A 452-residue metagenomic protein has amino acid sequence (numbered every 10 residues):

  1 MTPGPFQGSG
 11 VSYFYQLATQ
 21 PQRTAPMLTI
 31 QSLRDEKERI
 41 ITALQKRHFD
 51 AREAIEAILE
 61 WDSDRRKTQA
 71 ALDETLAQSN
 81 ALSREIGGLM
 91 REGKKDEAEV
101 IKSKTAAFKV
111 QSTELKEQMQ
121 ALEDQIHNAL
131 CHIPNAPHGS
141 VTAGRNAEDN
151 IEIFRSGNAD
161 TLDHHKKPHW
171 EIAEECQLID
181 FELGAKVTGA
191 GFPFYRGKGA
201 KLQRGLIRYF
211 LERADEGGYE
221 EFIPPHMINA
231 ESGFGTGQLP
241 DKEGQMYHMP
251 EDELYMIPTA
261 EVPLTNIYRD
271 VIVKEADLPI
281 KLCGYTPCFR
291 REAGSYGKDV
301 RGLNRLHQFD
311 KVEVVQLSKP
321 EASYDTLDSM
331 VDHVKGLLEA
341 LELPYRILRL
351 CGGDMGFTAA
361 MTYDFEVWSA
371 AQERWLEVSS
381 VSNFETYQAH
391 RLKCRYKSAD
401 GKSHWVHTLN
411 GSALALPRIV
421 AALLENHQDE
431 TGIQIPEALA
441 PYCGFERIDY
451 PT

Functional and structural regions predicted by a protein language model:
G4, G8-G10: Residue-identity detector for glycine
V11-P26: Short, Lys/Arg-enriched N-terminal segments with co-localized hydrophobic residues within the first ~10-30 amino acids
F14-Q16, S63, A81, E430: Short linear motifs in intrinsically disordered/low-complexity regions
Q20-Q22, Q69, F210, P320: Extended rod-forming repeat segments used as scaffolds/tethers
Q22-D160, L178: N-terminal alpha-helical targeting/anchoring segments
R52, F154-T452: TRNA-recognition modules of translation machinery and tRNA-sensing kinases, especially anticodon-binding
